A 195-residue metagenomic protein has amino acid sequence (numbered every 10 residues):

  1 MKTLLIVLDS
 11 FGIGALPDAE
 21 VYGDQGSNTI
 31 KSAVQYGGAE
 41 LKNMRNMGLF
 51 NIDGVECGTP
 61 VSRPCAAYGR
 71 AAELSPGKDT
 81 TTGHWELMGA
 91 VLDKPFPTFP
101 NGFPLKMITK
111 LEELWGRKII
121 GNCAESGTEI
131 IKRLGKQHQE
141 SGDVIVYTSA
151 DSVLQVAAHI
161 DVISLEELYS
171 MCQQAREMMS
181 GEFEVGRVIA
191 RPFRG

Functional and structural regions predicted by a protein language model:
M1-L4: Extreme N-terminal starter segment of soluble prokaryotic enzymes
V7: Generic enzyme active-site microenvironment
S10-G142, Y147-H159: Active-site nucleophile/metal-coordination loop of metallo-enzymes that catalyze phosphate/sulfate and related
A158-G195: Extended, H/D-rich, highly charged conserved domains that either
